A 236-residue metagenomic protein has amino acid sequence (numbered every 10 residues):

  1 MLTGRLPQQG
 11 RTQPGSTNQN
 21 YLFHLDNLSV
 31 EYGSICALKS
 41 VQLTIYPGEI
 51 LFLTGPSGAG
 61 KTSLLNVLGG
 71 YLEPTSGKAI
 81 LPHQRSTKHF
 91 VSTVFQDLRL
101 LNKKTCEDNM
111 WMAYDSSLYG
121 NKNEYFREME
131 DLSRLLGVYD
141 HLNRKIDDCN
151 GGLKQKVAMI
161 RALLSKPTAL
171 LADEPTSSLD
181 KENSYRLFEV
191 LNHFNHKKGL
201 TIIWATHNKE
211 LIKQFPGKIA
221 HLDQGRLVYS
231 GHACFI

Functional and structural regions predicted by a protein language model:
T54-P56: The feature captures the beta-strand-to-loop junction immediately N-terminal to the Walker
G69: Helix-to-loop junction immediately C-terminal to a conserved catalytic motif
K104-S116: Q-loop/switch helix immediately C-terminal to the Walker
N123-H141: Conserved ABC ATPase "signature" region
K145-L153: Conserved ABC ATPase signature
M159: Hydrophobic anchor residue at the start of the ABC signature
L170-D173: Catalytic Walker B motif of ABC-type/P-loop ATPase nucleotide-binding domains
